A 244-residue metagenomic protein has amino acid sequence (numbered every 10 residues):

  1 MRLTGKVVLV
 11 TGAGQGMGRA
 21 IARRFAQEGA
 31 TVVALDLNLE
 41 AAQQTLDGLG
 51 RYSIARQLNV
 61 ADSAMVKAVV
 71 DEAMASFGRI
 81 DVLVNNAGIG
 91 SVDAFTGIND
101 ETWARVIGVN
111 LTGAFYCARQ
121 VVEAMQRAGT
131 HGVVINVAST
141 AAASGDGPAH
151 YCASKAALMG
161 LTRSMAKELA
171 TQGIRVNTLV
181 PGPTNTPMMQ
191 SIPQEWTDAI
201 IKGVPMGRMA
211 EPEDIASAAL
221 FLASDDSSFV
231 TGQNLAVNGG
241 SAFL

Functional and structural regions predicted by a protein language model:
K6, R79-I80, M125-S139, D146 (+2 more regions): Active-site loop of short-chain dehydrogenase/reductase
V84, A170, R175, V230-G232 (+1 more regions): Short, small/polar-rich loop/turn modules that mediate ligand/substrate recognition or access, typified
A94-F95, N99-I107, M189, I200: Substrate-binding pocket helix/loop in short-chain dehydrogenase/reductase
I98, T140, S144-A153, S164: Active-site loop-to-helix junction immediately N-terminal to the catalytic Tyr of the SDR YXXXK motif in Rossmann-fold
A118, S154, T162: Active-site helix of classical SDR
E123, K167-T171, S228: Alpha-helical segment proximal to the catalytic Tyr-Lys
L220, T231-L244: Short C-terminal tail/terminal secondary-structure segment of NAD(P)H-dependent dehydrogenase/reductase domains
